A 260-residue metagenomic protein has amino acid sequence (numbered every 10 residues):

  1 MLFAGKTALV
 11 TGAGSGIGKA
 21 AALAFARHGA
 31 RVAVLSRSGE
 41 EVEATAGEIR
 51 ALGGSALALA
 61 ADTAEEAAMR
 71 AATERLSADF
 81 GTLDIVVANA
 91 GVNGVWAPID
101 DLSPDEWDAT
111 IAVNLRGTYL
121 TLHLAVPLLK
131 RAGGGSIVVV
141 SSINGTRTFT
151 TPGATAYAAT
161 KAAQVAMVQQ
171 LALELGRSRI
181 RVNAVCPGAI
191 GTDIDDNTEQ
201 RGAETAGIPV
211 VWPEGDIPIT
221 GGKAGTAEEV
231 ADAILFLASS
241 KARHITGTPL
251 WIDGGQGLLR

Functional and structural regions predicted by a protein language model:
A4, N93-W96, I234-L235, T246-R260: Short C-terminal tail/terminal secondary-structure segment of NAD(P)H-dependent dehydrogenase/reductase domains
T7, G14-G16: Conserved glycine-rich cofactor-binding loop
G18, L122, T160, V168: Active-site helix of classical SDR
V87, G134, G176, R181 (+1 more regions): Short, small/polar-rich loop/turn modules that mediate ligand/substrate recognition or access, typified
A97-I99, S103-I111, G215: Substrate-binding pocket helix/loop in short-chain dehydrogenase/reductase
P127, L173-E174, R243: Alpha-helical segment proximal to the catalytic Tyr-Lys
S142: Residue(s) in the substrate-gating loop at a strand-loop-helix junction that position the organic substrate next
